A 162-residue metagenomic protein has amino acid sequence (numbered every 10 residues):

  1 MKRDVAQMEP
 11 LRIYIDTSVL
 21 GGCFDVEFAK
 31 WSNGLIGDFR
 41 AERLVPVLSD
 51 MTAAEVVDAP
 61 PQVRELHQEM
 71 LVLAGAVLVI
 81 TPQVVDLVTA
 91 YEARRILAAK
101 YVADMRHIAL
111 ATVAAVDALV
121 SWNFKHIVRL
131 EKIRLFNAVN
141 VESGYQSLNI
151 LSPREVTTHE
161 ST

Functional and structural regions predicted by a protein language model:
M1-L48, E55-E69, G75, A93-A99 (+2 more regions): Short, well-structured N-terminal submotif of metal-dependent ribonuclease cores
Y14, V47-S49, L119-S121, S152: A structural signal for short, well-ordered beta-strand segments and their strand-loop junctions that often border
S18, M51-T52, K125, R154: Anionic group-transfer/hydrolysis microenvironments
D50, I80-T81, L151-R154: Residues at the C-termini of beta-strands that transition into short coil/loop
A76-R134, T157: Active-site neighborhoods of divalent-metal-dependent phosphate/nucleic-acid chemistry enzymes
V128-N149: C-terminal end-helix/capping segment
G144-T162: Short, C-terminally biased terminal segments at protein or domain edges
